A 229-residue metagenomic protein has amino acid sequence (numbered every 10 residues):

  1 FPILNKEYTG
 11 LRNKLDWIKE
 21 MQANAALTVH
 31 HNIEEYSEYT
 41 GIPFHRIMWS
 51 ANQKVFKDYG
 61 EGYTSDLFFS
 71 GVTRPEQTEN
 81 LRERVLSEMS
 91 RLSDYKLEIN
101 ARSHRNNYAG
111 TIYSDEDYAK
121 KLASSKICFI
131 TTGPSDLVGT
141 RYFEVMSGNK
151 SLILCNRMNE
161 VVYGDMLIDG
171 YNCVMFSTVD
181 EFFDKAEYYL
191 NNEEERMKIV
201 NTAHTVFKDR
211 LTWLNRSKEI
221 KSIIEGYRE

Functional and structural regions predicted by a protein language model:
P2-F143, S147, S151-D165, W213-L214 (+2 more regions): Nucleotide-sugar donor-binding catalytic core of glycosyltransferases
V145, C173, A203: Hydrophobic, well-ordered secondary-structure elements that form the walls of internal hydrophobic environments
D169-G170: Glycine-centered loop/turn motifs
C173-V179, Y188-E193: Conserved acidic donor-binding segment of nucleotide-sugar-dependent glycosyltransferases
F182: Catalytic phosphate/metal-binding cores of nucleic-acid and nucleotide-processing enzymes, i.e., regions that mediate
L190-I224: A charged, aromatic-enriched C-terminal amphipathic alpha-helix characteristic of glycosyltransferases across folds
